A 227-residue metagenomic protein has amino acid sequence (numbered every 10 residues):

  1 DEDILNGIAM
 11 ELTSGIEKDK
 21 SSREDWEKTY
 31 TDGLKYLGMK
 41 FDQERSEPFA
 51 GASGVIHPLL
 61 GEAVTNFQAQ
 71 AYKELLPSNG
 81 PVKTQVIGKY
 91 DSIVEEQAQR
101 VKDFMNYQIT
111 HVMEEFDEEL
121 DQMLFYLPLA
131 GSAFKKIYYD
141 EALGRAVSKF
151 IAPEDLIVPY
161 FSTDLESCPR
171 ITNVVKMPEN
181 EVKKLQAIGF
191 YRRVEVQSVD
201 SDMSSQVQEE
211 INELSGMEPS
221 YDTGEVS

Functional and structural regions predicted by a protein language model:
D1-S227: Extended, helix-rich architectural segments
